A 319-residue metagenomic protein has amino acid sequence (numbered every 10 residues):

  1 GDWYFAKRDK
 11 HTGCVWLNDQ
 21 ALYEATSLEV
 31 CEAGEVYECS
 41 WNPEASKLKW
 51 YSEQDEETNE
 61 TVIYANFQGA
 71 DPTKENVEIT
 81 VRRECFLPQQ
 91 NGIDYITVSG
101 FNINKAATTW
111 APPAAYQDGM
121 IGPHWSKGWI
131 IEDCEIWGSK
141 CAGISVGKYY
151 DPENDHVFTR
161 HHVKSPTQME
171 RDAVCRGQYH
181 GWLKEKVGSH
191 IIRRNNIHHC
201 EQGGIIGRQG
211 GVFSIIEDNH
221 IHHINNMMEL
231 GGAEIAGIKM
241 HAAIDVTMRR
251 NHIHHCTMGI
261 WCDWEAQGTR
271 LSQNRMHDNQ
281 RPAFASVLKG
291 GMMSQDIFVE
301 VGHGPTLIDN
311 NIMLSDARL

Functional and structural regions predicted by a protein language model:
G1-W125, I130, E135-W137, S145 (+1 more regions): Extracellular polysaccharide-degrading/modifying enzymes targeting complex plant/algal/animal polysaccharides
C14, V62, Y95, G128 (+10 more regions): Beta-sheet entry/capping signal
T80-F86, P112-G122, K140-L183, H199-R208 (+5 more regions): Extracellular beta-strand/beta-solenoid scaffold signature
I93, S126, V187-G188, G211 (+3 more regions): Small-residue (G/S/T/A) turn/hinge positions that recur once per unit in extracellular repeat modules
I96-V98, I130-E132, E153-F158, I191-R193 (+4 more regions): All-beta strand scaffolds that present successive hydrophobic residues in beta-strands
Y179, H198-H199, V212, D218 (+1 more regions): Acidic, low-complexity segments
D218, H223, M240-R318: Active-site neighborhood of glycoside hydrolase catalytic domains
